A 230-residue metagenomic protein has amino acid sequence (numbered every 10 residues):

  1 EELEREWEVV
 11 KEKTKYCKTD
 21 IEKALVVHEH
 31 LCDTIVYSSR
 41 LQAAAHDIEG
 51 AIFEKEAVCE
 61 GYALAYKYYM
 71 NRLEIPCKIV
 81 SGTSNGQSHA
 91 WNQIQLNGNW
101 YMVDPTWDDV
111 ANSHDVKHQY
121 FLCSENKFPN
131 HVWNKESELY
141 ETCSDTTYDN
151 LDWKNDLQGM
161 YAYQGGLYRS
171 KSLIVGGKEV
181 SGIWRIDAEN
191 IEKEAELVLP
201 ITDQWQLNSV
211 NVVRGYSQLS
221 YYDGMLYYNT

Functional and structural regions predicted by a protein language model:
E1, G224-T230: Short, intrinsically disordered, charge-balanced linker/junction segments flanking boundaries in proteins
E2-A51: Secondary-structure boundary elements
A43-A57, G61-Y68: Conserved active-site-adjacent core of cysteine acyl-enzyme catalytic domains
E49, Q87-A90, E179-V180: Short, surface-exposed coil-to-beta transition loops
G61-N126: Hydrophobic/aromatic-rich core segments of domains that either
N99-R214: His-Asp-centered catalytic microenvironments across diverse enzyme cores, prominently the transglutaminase-like
A162-Q164, S220-D223: Residue-level detector of Asp-centered blade-edge/turn motifs that repeat once per structural unit in beta-propeller
